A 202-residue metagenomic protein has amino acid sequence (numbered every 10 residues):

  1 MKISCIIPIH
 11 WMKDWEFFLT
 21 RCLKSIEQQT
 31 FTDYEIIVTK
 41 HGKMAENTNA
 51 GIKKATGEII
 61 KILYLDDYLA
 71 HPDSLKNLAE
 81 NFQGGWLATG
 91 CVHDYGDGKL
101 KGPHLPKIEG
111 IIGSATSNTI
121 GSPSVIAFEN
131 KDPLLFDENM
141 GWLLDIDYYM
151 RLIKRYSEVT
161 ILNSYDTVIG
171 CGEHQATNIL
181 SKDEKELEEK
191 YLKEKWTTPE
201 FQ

Functional and structural regions predicted by a protein language model:
K2-I6, E35, D147: Cell-envelope/extracellular polymer assembly enzymes that use nucleotide-activated donors
R21-D33: Short, acidic, metal-binding catalytic loop of nucleotide-sugar glycosyltransferases
H41-A55: Glycine-rich, basic loop-to-helix element that forms the pyrophosphate-binding segment of sugar-nucleotide handling
N49, S74-L134, C171-E173, N178-E189 (+1 more regions): Flexible acidic/His/Gly-enriched loops in nucleotide-sugar-dependent glycosyltransferase catalytic domains
I60: Short aromatic/hydrophobic "clamp" motif used to bind/position activated sugar donors
S74, Y148-R151: Short active-site alpha-helical segment characteristic of glycosyltransferases and processive polysaccharide synthases
G90, V159-D166: Catalytic beta-strand/loop signature of glycosyltransferases that borders the donor
W142-Y148: Acidic donor-binding loop at a coil-to-helix junction in glycosyltransferase catalytic cores that engages
